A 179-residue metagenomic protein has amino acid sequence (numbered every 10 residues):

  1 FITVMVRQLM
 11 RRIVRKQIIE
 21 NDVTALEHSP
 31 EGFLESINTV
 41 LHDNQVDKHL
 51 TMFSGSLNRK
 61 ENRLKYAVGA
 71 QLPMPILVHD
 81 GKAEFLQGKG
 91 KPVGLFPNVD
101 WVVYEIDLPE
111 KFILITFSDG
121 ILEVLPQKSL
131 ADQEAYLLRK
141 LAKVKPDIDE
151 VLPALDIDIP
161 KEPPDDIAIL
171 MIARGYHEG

Functional and structural regions predicted by a protein language model:
F1: Conserved mid-domain beta->alpha element of the FAD-binding
V4-G179: Conserved subregion of the PPM/PP2C metallophosphatase catalytic domain
